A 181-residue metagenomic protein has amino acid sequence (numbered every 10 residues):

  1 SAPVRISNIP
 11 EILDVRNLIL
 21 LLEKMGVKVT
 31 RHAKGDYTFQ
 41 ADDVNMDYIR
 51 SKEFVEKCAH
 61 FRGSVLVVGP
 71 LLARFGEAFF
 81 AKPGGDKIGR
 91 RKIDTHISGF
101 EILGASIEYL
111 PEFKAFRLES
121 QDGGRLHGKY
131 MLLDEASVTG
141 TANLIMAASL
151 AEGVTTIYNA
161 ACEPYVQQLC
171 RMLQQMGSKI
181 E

Functional and structural regions predicted by a protein language model:
S1-E181: Structural preference for solvent-exposed beta-strand-turn elements and adjacent flexible terminal/loop segments within
